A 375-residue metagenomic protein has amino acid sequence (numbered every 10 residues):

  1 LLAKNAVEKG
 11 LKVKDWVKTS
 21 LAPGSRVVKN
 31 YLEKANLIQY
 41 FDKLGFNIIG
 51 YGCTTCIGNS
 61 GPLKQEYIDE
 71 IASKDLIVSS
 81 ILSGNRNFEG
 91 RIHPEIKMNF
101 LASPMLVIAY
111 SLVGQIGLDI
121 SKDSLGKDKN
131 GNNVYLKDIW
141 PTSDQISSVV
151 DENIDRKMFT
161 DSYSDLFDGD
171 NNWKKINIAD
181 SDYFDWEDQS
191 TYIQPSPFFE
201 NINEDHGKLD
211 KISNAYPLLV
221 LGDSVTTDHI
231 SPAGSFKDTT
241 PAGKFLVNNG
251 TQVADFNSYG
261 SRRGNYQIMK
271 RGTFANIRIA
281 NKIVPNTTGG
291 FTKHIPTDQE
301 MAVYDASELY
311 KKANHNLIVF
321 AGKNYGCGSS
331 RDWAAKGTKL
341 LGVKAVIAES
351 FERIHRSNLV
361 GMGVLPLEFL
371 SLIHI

Functional and structural regions predicted by a protein language model:
L1-L32, N36, K175-K344: Non-catalytic terminal/interface segments that mediate subunit docking, oligomerization, and allosteric communication
A3-D15, N47-T160, V360-G361: Mobile "lid/hinge" segments at catalytic clefts and subdomain interfaces of large enzymes
N5-V7, V27-V28, R156, L166-D170 (+2 more regions): Glycine/proline-enriched, intrinsically flexible loops and inter-domain linkers
K18, V28-L37, R353-E368: Active-site-proximal loop->helix
S25-N30, T55-Q65, N87-R91, I116-D119 (+6 more regions): Flexible loop/turn segments at secondary-structure boundaries
I48-G50, K344-E349, P366-F369: Short hydrophobic alpha-helical runs that function as membrane-insertion/retention elements
G114-S181, W186, S261-G289: N-terminal leader/propeptide and maturation segments of large enzyme subunits in energy/redox metabolism and hydrolases
I373-I375: Conserved small/polar residues in nucleotide/adenosyl-binding loops
